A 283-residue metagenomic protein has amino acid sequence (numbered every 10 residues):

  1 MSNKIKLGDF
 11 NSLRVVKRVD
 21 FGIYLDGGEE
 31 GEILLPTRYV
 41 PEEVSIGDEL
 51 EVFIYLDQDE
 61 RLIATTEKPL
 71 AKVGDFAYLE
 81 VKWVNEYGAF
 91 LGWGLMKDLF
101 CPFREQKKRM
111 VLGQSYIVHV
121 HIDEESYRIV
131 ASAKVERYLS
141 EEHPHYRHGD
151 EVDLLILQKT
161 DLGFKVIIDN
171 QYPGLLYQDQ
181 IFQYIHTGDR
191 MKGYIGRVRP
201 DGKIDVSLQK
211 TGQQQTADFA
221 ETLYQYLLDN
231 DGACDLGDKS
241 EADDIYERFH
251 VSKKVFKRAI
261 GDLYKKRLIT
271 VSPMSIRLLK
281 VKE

Functional and structural regions predicted by a protein language model:
M1-E283: Single-stranded RNA-binding regions, centering on S1/OB-family and related RNA-binding modules
